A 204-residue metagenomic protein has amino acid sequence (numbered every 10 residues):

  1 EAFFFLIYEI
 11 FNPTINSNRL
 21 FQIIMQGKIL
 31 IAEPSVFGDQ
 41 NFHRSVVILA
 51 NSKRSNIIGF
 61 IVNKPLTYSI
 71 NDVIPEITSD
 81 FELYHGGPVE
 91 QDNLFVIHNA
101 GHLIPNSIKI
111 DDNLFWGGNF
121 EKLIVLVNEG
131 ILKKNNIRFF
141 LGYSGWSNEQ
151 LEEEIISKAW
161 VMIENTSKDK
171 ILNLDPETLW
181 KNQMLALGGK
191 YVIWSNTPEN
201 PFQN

Functional and structural regions predicted by a protein language model:
E1-I24: N-terminal amphipathic/basic-hydrophobic helices that include classical n-h-c signal peptides and signal-anchor
I24-F140, S144-N204: A short aromatic-anchored loop/beta-hairpin motif
